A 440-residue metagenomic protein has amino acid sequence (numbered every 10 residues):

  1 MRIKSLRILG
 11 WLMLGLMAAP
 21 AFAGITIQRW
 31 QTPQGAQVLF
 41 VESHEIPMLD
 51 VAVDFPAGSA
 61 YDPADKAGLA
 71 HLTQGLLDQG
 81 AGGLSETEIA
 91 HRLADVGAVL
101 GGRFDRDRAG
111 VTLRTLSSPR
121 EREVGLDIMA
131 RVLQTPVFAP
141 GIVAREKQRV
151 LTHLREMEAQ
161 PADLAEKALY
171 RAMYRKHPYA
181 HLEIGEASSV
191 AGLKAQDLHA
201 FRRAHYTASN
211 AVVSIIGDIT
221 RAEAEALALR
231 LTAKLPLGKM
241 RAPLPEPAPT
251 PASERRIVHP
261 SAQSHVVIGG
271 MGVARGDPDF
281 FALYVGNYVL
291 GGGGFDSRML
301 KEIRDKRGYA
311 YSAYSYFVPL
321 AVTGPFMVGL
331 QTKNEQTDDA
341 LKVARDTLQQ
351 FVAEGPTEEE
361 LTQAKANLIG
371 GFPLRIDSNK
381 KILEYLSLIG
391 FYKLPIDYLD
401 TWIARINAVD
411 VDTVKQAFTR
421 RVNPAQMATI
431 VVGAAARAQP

Functional and structural regions predicted by a protein language model:
M1-L12: Bacterial N-terminal signal peptides that target proteins for export
A18-P20: N-terminal signal peptide c-region/cleavage motif recognized by signal peptidases
F22-P47: N- or domain-start disorder-to-order transition segments that initiate the globular core
V41, I46-L72, E86-V132, A162-S188 (+5 more regions): M16 family metallopeptidases and their MPP-like homologs
L72-L76, G286: Active-site His/Glu-centered metal-binding helix of metallohydrolases
G80-G83, L133-G141: Short, polar/flexible loop-turn hinges at active-site or ligand-entry regions and domain interfaces
R175, Y179-E183, T207-A208, V212-A274 (+1 more regions): An aromatic/glycine/proline-enriched structural segment found at the starts of mature extracellular/organellar domains
